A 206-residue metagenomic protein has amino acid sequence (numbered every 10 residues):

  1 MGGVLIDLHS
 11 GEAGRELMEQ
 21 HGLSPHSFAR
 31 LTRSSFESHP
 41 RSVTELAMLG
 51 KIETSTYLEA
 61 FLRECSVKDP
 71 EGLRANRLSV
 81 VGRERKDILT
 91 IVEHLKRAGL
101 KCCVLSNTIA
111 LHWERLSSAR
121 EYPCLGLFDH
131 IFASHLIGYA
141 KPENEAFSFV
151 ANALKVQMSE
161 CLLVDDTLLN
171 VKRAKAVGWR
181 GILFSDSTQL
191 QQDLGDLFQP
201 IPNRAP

Functional and structural regions predicted by a protein language model:
M1-T90, R97-A98, W113: N-terminal helical cap/lid subdomain that shapes the substrate entry/recognition surface in HAD-like hydrolases
D7, C103-N107, D165: Short beta-strand segments
V92-R97, A151, V171, K175: Surface-exposed amphipathic alpha-helices with a cationic face
A110-C161: Substrate-recognition "cap/lid" segment bordering the active-site pocket of phosphatases
W113, V171-K172, Q191: Short alpha-helix immediately C-terminal to the canonical SAM-binding loop
A146, D166-W179: Acidic, divalent-metal-coordinating active-site segment for phosphoryl/phosphodiester hydrolysis, typified by short
V156, K175-L183, S187-P206: C-terminal cap/substrate-recognition subdomain and adjoining C-terminal extension of metal-dependent phosphatase-like
